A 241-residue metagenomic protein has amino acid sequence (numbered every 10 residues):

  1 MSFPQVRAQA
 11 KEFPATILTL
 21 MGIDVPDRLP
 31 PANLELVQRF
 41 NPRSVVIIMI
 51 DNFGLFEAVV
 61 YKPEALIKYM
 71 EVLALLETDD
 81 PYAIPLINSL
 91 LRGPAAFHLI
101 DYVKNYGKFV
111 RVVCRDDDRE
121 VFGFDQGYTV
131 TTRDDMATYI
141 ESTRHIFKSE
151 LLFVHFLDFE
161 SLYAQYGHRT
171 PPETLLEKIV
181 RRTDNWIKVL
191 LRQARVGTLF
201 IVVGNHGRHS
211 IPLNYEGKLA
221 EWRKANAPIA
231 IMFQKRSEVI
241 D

Functional and structural regions predicted by a protein language model:
M1-D241: Feature captures the catalytic ectodomains and active-site-proximal regions of enzymes that hydrolyze or transfer
